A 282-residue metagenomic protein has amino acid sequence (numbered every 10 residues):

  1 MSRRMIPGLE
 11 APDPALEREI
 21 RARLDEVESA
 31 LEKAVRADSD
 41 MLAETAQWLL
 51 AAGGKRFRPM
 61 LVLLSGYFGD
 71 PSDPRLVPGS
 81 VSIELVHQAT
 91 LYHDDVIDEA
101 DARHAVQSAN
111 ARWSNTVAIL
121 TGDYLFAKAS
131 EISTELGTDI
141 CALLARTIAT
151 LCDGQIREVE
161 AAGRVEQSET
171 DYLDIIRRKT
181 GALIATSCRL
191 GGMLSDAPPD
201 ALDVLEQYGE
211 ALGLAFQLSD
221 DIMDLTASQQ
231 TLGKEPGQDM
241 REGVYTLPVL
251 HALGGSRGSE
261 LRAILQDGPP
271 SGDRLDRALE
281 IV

Functional and structural regions predicted by a protein language model:
M1-V282: All-alpha prenyltransferase/terpene-synthase fold signal
